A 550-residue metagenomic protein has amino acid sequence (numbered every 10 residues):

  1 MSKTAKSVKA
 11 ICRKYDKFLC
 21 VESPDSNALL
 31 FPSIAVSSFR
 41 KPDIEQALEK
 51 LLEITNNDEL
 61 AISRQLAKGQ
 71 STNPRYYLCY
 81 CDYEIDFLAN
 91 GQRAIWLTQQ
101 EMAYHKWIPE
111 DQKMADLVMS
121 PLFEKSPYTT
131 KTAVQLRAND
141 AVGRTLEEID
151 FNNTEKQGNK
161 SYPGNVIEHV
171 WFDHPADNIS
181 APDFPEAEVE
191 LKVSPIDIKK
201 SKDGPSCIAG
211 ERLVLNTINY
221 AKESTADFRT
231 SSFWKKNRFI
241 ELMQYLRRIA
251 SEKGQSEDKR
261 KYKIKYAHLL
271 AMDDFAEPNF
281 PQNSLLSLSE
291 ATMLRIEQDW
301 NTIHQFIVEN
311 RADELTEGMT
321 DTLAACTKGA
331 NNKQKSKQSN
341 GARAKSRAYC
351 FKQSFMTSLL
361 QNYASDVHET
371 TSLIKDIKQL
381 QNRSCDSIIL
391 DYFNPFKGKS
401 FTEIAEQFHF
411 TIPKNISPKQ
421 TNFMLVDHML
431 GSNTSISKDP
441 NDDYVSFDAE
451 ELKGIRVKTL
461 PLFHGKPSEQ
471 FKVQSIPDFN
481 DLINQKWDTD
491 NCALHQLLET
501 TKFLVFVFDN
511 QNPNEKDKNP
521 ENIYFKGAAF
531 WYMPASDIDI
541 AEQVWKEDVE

Functional and structural regions predicted by a protein language model:
M1-L19, S37, R75: Conserved N-terminal beta-strand and adjoining loop/helix that marks the start of the Nudix/MutT-like hydrolase domain
K3-A5, R13, S71-T72, A89-G91 (+3 more regions): A generic fold-level signal
A5-K6, E45, E49-I85: Active-site segment of metal-dependent pyrophosphate-handling enzymes, primarily the Nudix hydrolase catalytic core
I11, P24, Q100, K192-S194 (+1 more regions): Anionic group-transfer/hydrolysis microenvironments
R13-T55: Conserved Nudix-box catalytic region and its N-terminal flanking loop in Nudix hydrolases and closely related
Y15-F18, S26-N27, C81-I85, P195-D197 (+1 more regions): Short, charged/polar surface micro-motifs in flexible loops or helix N-caps
S26-L29, Y76-L78, D86-S126: Nudix hydrolase/Nudix homology domain
R93-A94, P121-P185, E190-E550: Nucleic-acid endonuclease domains
